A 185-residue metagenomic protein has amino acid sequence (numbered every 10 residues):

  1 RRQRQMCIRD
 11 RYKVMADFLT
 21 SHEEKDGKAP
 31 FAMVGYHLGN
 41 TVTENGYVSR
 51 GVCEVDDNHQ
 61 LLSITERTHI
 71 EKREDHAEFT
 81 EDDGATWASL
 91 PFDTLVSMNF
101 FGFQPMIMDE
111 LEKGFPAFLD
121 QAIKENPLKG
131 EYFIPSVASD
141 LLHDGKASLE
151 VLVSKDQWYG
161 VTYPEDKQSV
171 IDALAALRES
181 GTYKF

Functional and structural regions predicted by a protein language model:
R2, A32-G35, G102, V151-L152: A structural signal for short, well-ordered beta-strand segments and their strand-loop junctions that often border
Q3-I8: Short, small-residue-biased leader/transition segments that mark boundaries at the very start of proteins
R9-N99: Conserved core of the sugar-phosphate nucleotidyltransferase
V55-D57, I64-F185: Conserved alpha/beta core of the MobA/IspD/sugar-nucleotide pyrophosphorylase nucleotidyltransferase superfamily
